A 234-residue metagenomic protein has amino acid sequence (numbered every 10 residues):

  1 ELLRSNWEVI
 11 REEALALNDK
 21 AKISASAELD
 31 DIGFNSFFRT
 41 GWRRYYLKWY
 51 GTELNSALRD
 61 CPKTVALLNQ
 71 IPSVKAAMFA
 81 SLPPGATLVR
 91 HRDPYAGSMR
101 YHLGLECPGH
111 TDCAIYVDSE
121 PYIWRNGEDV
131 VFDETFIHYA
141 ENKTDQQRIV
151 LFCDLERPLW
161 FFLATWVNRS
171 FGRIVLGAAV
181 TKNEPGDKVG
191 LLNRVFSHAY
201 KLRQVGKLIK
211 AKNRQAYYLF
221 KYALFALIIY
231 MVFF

Functional and structural regions predicted by a protein language model:
E1-R92, S98, H110-C113, I149 (+2 more regions): Fe(II)/2-oxoglutarate oxygenase catalytic core
L47, S81, L105, V117 (+1 more regions): Hydrophobic side chains in beta-strands
P84, E120, F136: A generic "binding-loop/recognition-motif" signal
L88-H91, C113-I115, F132, H138-T144: Short beta-strand His + acidic residue motifs that chelate non-heme Fe in jelly-roll/DSBH and cupin folds
R100-L103, V131, Q146-F161: A short hydrophobic beta-strand segment most commonly corresponding to one strand of the jelly-roll/cupin
L105-N126: A short beta-strand-loop-beta hairpin characteristic of the jelly-roll/cupin
P108, Y139, E156-W160: Short coil/turn motifs at secondary-structure junctions
I123-I137: Conserved metal-binding segment of the jelly-roll/cupin
